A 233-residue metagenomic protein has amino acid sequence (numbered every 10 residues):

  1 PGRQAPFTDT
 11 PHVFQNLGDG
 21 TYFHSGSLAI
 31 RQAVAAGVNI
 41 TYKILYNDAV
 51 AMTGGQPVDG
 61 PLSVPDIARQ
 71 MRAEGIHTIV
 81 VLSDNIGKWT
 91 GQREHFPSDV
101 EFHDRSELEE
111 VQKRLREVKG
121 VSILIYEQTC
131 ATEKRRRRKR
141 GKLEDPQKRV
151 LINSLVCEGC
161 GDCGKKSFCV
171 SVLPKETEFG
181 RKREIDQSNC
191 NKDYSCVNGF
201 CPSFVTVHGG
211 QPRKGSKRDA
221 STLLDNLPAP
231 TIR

Functional and structural regions predicted by a protein language model:
P1-M52, D59-P65, E109-E110: Thiamine diphosphate
T8-V13, G18, A35-T41, E74-T78 (+3 more regions): Short coil/turn connectors at secondary-structure junctions
F14-N16, Y22, T41-I44, V80-V81 (+7 more regions): Structured core elements
H24-G26, A33, A51-G54, P61 (+6 more regions): Short helix/loop capping segments that flank catalytic or ligand/cofactor-binding pockets
L28-A29, E107-Q112, R138, S171 (+1 more regions): Glycine-rich, charged/polar anion/phosphate-binding loops that engage phosphate groups from diverse ligands
A49-K142: Glycine-rich ThDP/TPP pyrophosphate-binding loop and its adjacent helix/strand module within ThDP-dependent enzymes
Q128-T129, K134-R140, E158-G215: Iron-sulfur cluster-binding cysteine motifs and their immediate structural context in ferredoxin-like electron-transfer
R136-P146, L151-I152, G209-R233: Long, charged amphipathic helices and adjacent flexible linkers at domain junctions
